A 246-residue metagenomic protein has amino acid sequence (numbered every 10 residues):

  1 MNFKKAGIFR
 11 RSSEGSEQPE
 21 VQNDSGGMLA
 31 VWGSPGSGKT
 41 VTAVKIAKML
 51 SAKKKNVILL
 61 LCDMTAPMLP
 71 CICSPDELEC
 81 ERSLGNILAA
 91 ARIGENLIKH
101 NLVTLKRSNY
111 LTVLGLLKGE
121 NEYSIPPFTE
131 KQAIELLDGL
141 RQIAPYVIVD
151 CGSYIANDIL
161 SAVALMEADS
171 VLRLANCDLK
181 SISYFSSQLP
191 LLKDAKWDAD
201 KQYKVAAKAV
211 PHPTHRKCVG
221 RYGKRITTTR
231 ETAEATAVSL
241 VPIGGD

Functional and structural regions predicted by a protein language model:
M1-W32: Extreme N-terminal, non-catalytic leader segments that precede Walker-type/kinase nucleotide-binding cores
V21-T65, L69, L140: Walker A/P-loop phosphate-binding motif and the immediately C-terminal alpha-helix
K53, V57-T112: Phosphate-binding loop that captures ATP/GTP phosphates
D63, V113-G119, T229-A233: Short loop/turn segments at strand-loop or loop-helix junctions that form parts of catalytic or ligand-binding pockets
E95-K106, T112-I155: Cytosolic-facing regulatory segments adjacent to core modules
T104-V113, D198-K201, K224: A short helix-to-beta-strand connector/capping loop
E135, R141-Q142, Y146, C151-T227 (+1 more regions): Conserved catalytic-core segment of NTP-binding enzymes
T236-D246: C-terminal boundary of histidine-terminating zinc-finger modules
